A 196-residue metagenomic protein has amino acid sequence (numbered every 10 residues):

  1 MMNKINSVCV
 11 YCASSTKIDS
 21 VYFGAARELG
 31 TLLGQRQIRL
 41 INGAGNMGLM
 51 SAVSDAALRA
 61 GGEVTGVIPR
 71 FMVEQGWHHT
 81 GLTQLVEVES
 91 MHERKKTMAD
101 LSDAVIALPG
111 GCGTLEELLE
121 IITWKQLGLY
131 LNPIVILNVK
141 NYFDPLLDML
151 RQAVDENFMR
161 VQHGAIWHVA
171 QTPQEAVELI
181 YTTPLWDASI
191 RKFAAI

Functional and structural regions predicted by a protein language model:
M2-L101, K140-L179, P184-I196: A cross-family phosphate/adenosyl-ligand binding-site feature
K4, G128-Y130: Short loop/turn segments at connectors of secondary-structure elements within structured domains
A44, I68, V88-E89, L108-G110 (+3 more regions): Short beta->alpha connector loops at strand-helix junctions that form conserved, small/polar/Pro-enriched
E93-G128, V135, W186-K192: Active-site/ligand-binding-proximal alpha/beta "capping" segment
